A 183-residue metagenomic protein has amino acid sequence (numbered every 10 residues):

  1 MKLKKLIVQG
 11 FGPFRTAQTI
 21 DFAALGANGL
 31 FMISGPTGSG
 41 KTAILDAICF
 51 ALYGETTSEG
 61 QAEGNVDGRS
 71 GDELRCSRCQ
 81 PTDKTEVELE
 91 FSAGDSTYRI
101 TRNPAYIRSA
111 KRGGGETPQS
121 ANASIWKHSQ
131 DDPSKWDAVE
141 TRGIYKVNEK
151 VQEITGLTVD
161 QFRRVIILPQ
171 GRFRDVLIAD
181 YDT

Functional and structural regions predicted by a protein language model:
M1-R174: Extreme N-terminal "head/tail" segments of very large remodeling/mechanoenzyme assemblies
D180: Extracellular glycan-modifying ectodomains
